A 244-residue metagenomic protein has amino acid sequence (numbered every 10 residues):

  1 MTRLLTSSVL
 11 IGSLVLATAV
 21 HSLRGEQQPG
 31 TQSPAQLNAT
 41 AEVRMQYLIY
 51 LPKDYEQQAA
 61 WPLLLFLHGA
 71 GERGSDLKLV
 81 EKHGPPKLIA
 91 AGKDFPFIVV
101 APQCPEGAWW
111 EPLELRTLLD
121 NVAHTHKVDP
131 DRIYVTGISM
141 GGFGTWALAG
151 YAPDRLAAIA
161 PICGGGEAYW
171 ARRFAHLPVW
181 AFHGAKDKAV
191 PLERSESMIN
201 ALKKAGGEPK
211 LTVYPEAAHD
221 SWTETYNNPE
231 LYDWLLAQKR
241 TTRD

Functional and structural regions predicted by a protein language model:
L16-L63, F97, L113, T136-I138 (+8 more regions): A domain-start/cap signature at the N-terminus of enzymes
L63, L67-L118: Active-site machinery of serine-nucleophile hydrolases
L79, P191-N200: Short alpha-helix in the alpha/beta-hydrolase fold that links the catalytic acid
A123-T125, D131-A175: Primarily recognizes the serine-hydrolase "nucleophile elbow" in alpha/beta-hydrolase and SGNH/GDSL folds
A181-H183, D187: Short beta-strand/loop motif that positions the catalytic acidic residue of the alpha/beta-hydrolase fold
Y214-S221: Histidine-bearing beta->alpha loop at or near hydrolase active sites
T223-D233: Post-His helix in hydrolase/transferase enzymes
